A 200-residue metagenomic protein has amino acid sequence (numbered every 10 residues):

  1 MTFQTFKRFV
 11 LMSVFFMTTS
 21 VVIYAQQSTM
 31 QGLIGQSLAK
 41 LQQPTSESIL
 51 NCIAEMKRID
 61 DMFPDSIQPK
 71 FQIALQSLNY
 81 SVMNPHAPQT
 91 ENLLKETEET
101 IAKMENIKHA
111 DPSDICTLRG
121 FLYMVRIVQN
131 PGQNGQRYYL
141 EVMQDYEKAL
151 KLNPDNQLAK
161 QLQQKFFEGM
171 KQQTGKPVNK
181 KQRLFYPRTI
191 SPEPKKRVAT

Functional and structural regions predicted by a protein language model:
M1-L33: Bacterial Sec-dependent N-terminal signal peptides
V21-S48, M56: Short glycine/proline- and aromatic-enriched beta-strand/turn motifs that initiate or cap beta-hairpins
Q27-K40, M62-N84, H109-N130, N156-K171 (+1 more regions): Amphipathic alpha-helical repeat scaffolds of TPR domains
Q42-M56, Q89-T100, G135-E141, V178-N179: Helix-turn-helix repeat elements of alpha-solenoid scaffolds
N51-M62, P69: N-terminal segments that cap or nucleate solenoid repeat domains
M62, I107-K108, L152, T189-P192: Structural marker of alpha-solenoid helical repeat scaffolds
N92, E99-K148: Alpha-helical adaptor scaffolds
R137-L150, Q157, E168, Q173-K195: TPR/TPR-like (Sel1-like) alpha-helical repeat modules
